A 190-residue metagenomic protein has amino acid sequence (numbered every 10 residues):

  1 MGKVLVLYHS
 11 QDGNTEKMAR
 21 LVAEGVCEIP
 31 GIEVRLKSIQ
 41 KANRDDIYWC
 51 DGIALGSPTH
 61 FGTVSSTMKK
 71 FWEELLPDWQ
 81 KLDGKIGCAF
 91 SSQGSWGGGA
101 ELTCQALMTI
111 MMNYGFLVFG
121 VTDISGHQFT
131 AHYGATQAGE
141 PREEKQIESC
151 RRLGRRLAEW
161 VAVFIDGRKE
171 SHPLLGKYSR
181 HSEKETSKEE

Functional and structural regions predicted by a protein language model:
G2-I29: N-terminal beta1-alpha1 ligand-phosphate binding loop
K3, E33, I86: Residues at the starts of beta-strands that form the adenosine-phosphate
L7-H9, K37, F90: Short hydrophobic segments within beta-strands
G13, G62, L102, E144 (+1 more regions): A generic "alpha-helical surface" signal
I29-R35: A generic structural motif
I39-H127: Helix-loop-strand module that forms the ligand-binding subsite of alpha/beta enzymes
G120-E190: Glycine-rich phosphate/pyrophosphate-binding loop and the adjoining helix
